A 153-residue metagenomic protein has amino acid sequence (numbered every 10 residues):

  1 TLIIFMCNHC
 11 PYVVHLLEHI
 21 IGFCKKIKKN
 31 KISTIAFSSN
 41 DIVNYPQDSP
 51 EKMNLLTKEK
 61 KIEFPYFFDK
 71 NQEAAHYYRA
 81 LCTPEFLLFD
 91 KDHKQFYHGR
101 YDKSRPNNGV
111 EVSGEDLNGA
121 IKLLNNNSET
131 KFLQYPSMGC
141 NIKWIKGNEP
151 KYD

Functional and structural regions predicted by a protein language model:
T1, S33, R100-D153: Non-globular targeting/processing and membrane-anchoring segments
T1-I20, T34, I121: Short active-site neighborhood of thiol/selenol oxidoreductases, capturing the structured segment around
C7-L17, F86, C140-G147: Short, thiol/selenol-centered motifs that function as redox-active sites or metal-ligating centers
H15-E59, E73-H76: Structural microenvironment flanking redox-active thiols in thiol-disulfide oxidoreductases
N30-I32, I62-F64, K91: Loop/turn elements at helix/coil->beta-strand transitions in domains of secreted/extracellular proteins
N54-L88, F96: Short, internal strand/loop/helix patches that form the active-site neighborhood or redox-interaction surface
